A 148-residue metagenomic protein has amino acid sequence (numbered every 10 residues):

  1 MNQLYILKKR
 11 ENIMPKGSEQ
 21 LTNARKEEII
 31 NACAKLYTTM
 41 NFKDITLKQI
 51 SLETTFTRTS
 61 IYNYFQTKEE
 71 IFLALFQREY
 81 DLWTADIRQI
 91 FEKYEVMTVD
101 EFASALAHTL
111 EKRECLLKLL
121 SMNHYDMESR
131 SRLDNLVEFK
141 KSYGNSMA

Functional and structural regions predicted by a protein language model:
N2-M40, Q49, E53: Basic, helix-initiating cap at the start of DNA-binding domains
M14-K16, F65, R132-L136: A short, mixed-charge helix-start or loop-turn motif at secondary-structure junctions
A24, E28-K35, E53, E70-K93: Alpha-helical structural segments
R25, K43, Y143: Phosphate/oxyanion-binding active-site loops and adjacent basic polyanion-contact surfaces
E28, L36, M40-E70, A74: Helix-turn-helix
A74, R88-L116, S142-N145: Hydrophobic alpha-helical connector segments
K112-D134: Amphipathic alpha-helical segments used for helix-helix packing
R130-A148: Amphipathic alpha-helical packing segments from all-alpha helical-bundle domains
